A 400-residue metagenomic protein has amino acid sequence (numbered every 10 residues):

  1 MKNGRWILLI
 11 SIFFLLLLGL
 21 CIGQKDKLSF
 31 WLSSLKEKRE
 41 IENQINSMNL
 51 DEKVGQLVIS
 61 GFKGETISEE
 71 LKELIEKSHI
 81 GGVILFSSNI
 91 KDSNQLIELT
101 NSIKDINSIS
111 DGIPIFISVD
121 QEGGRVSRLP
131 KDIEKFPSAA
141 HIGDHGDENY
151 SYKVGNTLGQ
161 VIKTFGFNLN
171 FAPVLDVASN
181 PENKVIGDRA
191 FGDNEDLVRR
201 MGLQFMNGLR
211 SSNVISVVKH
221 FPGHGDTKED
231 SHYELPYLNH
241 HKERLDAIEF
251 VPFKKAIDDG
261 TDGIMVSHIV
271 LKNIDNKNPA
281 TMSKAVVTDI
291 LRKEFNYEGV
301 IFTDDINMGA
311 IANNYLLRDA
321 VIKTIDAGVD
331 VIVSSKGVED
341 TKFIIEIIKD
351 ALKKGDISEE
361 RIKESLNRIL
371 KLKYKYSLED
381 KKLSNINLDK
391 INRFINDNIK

Functional and structural regions predicted by a protein language model:
M1-S78, E294, N314-K400: Preference for extracellular/luminal or secreted protein segments
N49, I67, K91-S108, I115 (+3 more regions): Second-shell residues forming the walls of enzyme active-site clefts
I59, I84, N170-F171, V217 (+2 more regions): Conserved beta-strand positions in the central sheet of alpha/beta enzyme cores
S60, H79-N89: A short aromatic-anchored loop/beta-hairpin motif
G81, N168-L169, D262, D330: Short acidic/polar active-site loop segments enriched in Thr and Asp
L129-E134, N168-D188, K219-L235, S267: Active-site-proximal loop/short-helix segments that contain or immediately flank catalytic acid/base residue(s)
A139-F167, A172-M206, R210, I395-N398: A substrate-binding/cap region within the structured catalytic cores of diverse enzymes
